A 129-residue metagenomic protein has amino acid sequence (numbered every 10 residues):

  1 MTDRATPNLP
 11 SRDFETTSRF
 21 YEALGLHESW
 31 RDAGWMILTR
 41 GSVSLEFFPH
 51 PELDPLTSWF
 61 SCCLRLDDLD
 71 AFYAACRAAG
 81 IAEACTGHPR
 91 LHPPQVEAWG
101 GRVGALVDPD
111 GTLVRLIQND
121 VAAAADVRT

Functional and structural regions predicted by a protein language model:
M1-D3, D54-W59, E97-A98: Short glycine-enriched loop/turn motifs at secondary-structure junctions
M1-E15, C62, I117-T129: N-terminal beta-strand motif that seeds the catalytic metal site of vicinal oxygen chelate
F14, C62-L113: Vicinal oxygen chelate
T17-E22, G111: Conserved active-site tyrosine of GNAT-family acetyltransferases
Y21, C76-R77, R128: Short, flexible helix/strand-to-coil boundary loops that buttress conserved ligand/catalytic motifs in alpha/beta
L24-S29, I81: Conserved acetyl-CoA-binding loop of GNAT-fold acetyltransferases
H27-L64, L113-Q118: Conserved short beta-strand elements that form part of the metal-binding/catalytic scaffold of enzyme active sites
